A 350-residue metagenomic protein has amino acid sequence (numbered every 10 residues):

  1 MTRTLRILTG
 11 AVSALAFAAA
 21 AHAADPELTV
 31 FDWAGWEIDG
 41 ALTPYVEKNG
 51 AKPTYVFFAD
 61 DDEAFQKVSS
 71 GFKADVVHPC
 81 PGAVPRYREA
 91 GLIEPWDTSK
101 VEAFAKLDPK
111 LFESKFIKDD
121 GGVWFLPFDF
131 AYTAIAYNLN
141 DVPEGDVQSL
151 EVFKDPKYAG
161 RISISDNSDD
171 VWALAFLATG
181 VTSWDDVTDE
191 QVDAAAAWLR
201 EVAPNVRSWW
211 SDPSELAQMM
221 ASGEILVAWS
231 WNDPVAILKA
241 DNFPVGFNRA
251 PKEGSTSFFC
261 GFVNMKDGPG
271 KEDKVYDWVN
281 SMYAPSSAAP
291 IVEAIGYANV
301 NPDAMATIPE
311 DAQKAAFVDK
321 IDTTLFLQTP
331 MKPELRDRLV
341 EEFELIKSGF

Functional and structural regions predicted by a protein language model:
A24-Y87: Early extracytoplasmic/lumenal segment of secretory-pathway proteins
A41, Y158-D169, S281-M305: Periplasmic-binding protein-like
H78-V84, R88-R207, S211-A217: Extracytoplasmic ligand-binding site segments that recognize negatively charged/polar headgroups
A83-R88, A221, V227-P244: A ligand-binding cleft/hinge motif common to bilobed small-molecule-binding domains
R88-P95, D119-V123, L238-A250, Q313: Ligand-binding "clamshell"
A136-D141, F176-G180, F259-K271, V279 (+1 more regions): A bilobed periplasmic-binding-protein/Venus flytrap-type ligand-binding module shared by bacterial periplasmic
V192-V202, D241-K266: Periplasmic-binding protein-like
A289-F350: C-terminal capping/gating helix-and-loop segments adjacent to ligand/active sites or protein-protein/ligand interfaces
